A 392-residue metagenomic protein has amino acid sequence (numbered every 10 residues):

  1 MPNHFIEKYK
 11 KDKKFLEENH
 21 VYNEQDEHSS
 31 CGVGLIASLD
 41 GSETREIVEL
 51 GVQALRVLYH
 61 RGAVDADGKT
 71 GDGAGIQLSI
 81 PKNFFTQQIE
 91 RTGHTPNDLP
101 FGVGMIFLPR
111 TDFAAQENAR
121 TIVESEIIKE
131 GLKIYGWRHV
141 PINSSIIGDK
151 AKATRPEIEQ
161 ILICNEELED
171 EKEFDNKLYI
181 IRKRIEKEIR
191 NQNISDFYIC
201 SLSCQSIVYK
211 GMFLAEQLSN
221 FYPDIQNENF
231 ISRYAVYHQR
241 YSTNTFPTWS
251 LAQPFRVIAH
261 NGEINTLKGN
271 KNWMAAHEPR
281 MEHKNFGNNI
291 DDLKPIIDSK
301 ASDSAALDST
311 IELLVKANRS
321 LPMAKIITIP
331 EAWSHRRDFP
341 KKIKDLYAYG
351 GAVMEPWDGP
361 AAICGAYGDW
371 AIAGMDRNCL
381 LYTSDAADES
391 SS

Functional and structural regions predicted by a protein language model:
P2-F15, H20-G71, Y179-I180, R184-V208 (+1 more regions): Extreme N-terminus nucleophile/cap motif
P2-F5, D65-R233, Y237-T243, I290-M354: Extended, highly charged
V33-L35, G75-L78, R256-V257, A361-G365 (+1 more regions): Short beta-strand scaffold segments in enzyme catalytic cores
L132, E263-K271: Extended, regular secondary-structure scaffolds
Y241-L251, L346-A362, A366-A371: Flexible, glycine/threonine-enriched loop-and-boundary segments that flank and lead into catalytic domains of large
W249-N265, C379: Acidic/histidine-enriched ion/cofactor-binding microenvironments in catalytic or ligand-binding pockets
M274-G287: A short, polar/charged loop-to-alpha-helix boundary motif
Y382-E389: Conserved small/polar residues in nucleotide/adenosyl-binding loops
